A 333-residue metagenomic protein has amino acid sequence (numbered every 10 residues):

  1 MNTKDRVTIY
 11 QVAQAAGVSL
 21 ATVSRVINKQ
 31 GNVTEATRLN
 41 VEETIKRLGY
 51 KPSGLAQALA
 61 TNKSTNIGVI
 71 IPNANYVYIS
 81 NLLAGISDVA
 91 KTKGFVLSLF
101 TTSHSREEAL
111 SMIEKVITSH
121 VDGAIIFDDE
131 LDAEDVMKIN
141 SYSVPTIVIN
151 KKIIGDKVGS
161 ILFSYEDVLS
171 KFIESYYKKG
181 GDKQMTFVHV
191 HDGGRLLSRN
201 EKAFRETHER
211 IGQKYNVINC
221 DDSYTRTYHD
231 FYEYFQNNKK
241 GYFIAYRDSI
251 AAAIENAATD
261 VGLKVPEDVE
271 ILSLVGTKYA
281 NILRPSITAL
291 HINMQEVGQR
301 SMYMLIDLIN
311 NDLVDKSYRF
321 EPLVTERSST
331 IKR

Functional and structural regions predicted by a protein language model:
M1-S64: N-terminal helix-turn-helix DNA-binding module of bacterial transcription factors
Y50-K115, H120-G123: Amphipathic helical "hinge" segments at domain boundaries
Y78-F95, V168-F172, R195-Q213, A253 (+2 more regions): Short, solvent-exposed amphipathic alpha-helices that sit in or adjacent to ligand/effector-binding or catalytic
A90-T102, Q184-F187, R205-T225: Short beta-strand elements in bilobed, periplasmic/extracellular small-molecule ligand-binding domains
I126-K171, S249, V275-I287: Flexible loop/hinge segments that line or gate small-molecule binding clefts
G159-F187, Y224-Y232, A251, I292-N310: Hydrophobic alpha-helical segments within soluble ligand-binding/sensing domains
F172-Y215, K316-K332: An alpha-beta-alpha
Q236-R333: Flexible loop/turn connectors
